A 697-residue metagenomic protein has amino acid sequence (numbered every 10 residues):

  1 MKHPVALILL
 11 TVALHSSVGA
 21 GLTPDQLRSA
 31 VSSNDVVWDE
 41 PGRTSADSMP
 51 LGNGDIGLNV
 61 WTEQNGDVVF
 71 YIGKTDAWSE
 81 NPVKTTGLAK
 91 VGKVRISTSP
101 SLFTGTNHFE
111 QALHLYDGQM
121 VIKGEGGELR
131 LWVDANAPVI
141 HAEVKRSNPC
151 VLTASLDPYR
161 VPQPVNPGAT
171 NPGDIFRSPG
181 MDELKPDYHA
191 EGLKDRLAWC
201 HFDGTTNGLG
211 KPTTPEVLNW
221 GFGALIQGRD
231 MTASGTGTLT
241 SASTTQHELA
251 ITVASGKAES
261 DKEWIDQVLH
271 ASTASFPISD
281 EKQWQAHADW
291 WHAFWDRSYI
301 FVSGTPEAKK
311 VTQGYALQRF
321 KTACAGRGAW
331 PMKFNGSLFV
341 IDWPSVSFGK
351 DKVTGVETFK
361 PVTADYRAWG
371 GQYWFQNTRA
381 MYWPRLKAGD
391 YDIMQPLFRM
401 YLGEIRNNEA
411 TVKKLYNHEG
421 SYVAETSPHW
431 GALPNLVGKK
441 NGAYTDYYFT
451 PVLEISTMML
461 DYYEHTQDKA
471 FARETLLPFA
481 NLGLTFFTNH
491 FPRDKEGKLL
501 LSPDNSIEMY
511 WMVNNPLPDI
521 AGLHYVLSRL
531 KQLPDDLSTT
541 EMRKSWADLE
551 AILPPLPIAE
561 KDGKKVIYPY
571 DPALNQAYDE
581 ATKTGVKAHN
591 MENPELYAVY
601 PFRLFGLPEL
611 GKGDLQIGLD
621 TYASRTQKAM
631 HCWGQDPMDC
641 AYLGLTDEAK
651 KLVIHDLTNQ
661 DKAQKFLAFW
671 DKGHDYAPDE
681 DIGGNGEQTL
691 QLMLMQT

Functional and structural regions predicted by a protein language model:
M1-V5: Positively charged n-region of N-terminal signal peptides that target proteins for export
A6-H15: Bacterial N-terminal signal peptides
G21-K439, Y463, N481, D494 (+4 more regions): Aromatic-residue-lined binding/catalytic grooves and analogous aromatic/hydrophobic interfacial grooves in multimeric
P306-K309, A368-Q372, R385, K439-T450 (+6 more regions): Alpha-helix capping and helix-loop boundary segments enriched in small/acidic/polar residues
C324-A329, E464-E474, F486-K498, P608-K612 (+3 more regions): Secondary-structure transition/capping motifs at alpha-helix termini and the adjoining loop/turn into the next element
V340-S345, E357-T363, L499-P503, T621-G686: C-terminal catalytic domain of Rieske-type non-heme iron oxygenases
T354-F359, L482, F486-L533: Acidic/histidine-rich catalytic neighborhood
Y373-L386, Y448-L460, P518-R529, M591-R603 (+2 more regions): Well-ordered alpha-helical segments within folded domains of soluble proteins
